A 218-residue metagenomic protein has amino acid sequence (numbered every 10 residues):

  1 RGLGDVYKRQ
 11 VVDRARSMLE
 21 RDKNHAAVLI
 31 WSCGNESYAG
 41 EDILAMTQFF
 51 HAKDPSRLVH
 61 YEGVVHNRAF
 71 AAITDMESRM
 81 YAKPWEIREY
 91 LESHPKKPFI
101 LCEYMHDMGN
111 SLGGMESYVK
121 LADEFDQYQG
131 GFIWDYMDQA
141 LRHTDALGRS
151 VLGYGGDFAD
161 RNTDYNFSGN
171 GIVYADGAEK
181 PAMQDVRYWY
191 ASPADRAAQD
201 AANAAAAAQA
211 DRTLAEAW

Functional and structural regions predicted by a protein language model:
R1-W218: Extended substrate-binding grooves/exosites of carbohydrate-active enzymes
